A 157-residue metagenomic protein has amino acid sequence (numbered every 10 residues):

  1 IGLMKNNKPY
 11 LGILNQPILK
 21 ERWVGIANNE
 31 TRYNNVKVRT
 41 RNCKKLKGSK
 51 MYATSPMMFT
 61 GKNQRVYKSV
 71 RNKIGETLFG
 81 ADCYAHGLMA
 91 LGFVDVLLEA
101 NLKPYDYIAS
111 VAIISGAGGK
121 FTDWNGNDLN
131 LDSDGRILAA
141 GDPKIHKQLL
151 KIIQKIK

Functional and structural regions predicted by a protein language model:
I1-R32: DPxDG-like acidic metal-binding loop motif
R39-K157: An extended, acidic
